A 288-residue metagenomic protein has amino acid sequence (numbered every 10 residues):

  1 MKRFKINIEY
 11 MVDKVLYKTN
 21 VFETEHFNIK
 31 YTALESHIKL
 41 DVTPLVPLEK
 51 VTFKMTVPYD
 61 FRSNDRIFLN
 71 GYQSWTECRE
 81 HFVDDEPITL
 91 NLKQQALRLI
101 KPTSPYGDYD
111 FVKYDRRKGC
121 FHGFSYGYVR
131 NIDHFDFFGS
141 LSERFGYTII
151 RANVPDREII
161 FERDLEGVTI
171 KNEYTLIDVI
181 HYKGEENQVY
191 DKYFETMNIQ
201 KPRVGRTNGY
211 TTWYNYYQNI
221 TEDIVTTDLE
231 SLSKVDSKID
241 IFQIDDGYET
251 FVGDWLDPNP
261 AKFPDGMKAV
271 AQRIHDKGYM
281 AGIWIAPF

Functional and structural regions predicted by a protein language model:
M1-I241: Carbohydrate-recognition beta-sandwich/jelly-roll modules in extracellular/periplasmic carbohydrate-active proteins
R206-F288: Aromatic-lined carbohydrate-binding/catalytic grooves of carbohydrate-active enzymes
